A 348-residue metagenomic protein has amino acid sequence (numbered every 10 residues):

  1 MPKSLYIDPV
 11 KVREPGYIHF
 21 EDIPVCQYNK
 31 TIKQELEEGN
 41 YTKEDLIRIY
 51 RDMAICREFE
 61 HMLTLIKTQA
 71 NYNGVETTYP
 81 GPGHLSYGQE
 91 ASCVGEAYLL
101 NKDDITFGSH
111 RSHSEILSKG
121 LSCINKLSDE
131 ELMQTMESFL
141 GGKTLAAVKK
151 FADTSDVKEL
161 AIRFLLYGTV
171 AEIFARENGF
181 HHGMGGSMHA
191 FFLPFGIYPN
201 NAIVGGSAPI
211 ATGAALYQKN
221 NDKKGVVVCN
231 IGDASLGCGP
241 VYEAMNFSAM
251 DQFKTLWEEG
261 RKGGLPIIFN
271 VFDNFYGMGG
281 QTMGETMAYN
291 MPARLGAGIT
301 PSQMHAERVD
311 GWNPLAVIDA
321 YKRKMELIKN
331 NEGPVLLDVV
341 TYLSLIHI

Functional and structural regions predicted by a protein language model:
P2-C123: N-terminal amphipathic, basic-rich helices that act as targeting or association modules
D45-R48, A54, E58, A91 (+4 more regions): Generic recognition of stable, solvent-exposed alpha-helical segments in well-folded globular domains
L65, G74-I267, G277-M304: Cofactor-binding active-site loop characterized by glycine-rich and histidine/acidic residues
F272-F275: Nucleic-acid-processing active sites and adjacent nucleic-acid-binding tracks, predominantly divalent metal-dependent
G277, G284, Q303-E332: Conserved phosphate-handling catalytic cores of large alpha/beta enzymes
Y342-S344: Mobile "lid/hinge" segments at catalytic clefts and subdomain interfaces of large enzymes
I346-I348: Conserved small/polar residues in nucleotide/adenosyl-binding loops
